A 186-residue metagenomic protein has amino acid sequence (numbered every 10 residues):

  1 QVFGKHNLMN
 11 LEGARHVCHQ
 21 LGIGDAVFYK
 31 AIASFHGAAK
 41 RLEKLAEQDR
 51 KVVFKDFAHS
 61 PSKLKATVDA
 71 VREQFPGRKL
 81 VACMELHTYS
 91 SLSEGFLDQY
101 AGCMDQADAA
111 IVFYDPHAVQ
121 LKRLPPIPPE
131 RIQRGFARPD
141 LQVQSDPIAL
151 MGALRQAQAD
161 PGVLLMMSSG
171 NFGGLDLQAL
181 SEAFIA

Functional and structural regions predicted by a protein language model:
Q1-K5: A short glycine-threonine-serine/GTX helix/turn-capping micro-motif
G13-A186: ATP-dependent carboxylate-amine ligase
